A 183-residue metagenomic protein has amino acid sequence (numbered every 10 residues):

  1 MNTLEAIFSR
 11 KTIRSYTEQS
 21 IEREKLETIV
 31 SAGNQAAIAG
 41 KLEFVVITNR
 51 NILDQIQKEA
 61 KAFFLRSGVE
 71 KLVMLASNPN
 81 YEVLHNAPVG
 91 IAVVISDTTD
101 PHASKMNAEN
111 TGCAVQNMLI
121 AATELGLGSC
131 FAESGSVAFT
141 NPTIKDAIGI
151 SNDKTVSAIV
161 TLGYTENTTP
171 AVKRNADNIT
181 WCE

Functional and structural regions predicted by a protein language model:
M1-A87, E183: N-terminal amphipathic, basic helical "cap/leader" segment at the start of enzyme domains
T3-T12, K25, T155-E183: C-terminal helix-cap and adjacent tail motif
I29-G33, D97-I144: Small-aliphatic-rich amphipathic alpha-helix that forms the alpha element of a beta-alpha
L42, A87-V89, S157, D177: Change "...and in nucleic-acid phosphodiester-cleaving endonucleases..." to "...and in nucleic-acid processing enzymes
V46-R50, I95, Y164: A general secondary-structure junction signal
G90-V94: Active-site-flanking beta-strand signature of metal-NTP-handling nucleotidyl enzymes and homologous cyclase-like
I144-T155: Short, electropositive alpha-helical surface patch
